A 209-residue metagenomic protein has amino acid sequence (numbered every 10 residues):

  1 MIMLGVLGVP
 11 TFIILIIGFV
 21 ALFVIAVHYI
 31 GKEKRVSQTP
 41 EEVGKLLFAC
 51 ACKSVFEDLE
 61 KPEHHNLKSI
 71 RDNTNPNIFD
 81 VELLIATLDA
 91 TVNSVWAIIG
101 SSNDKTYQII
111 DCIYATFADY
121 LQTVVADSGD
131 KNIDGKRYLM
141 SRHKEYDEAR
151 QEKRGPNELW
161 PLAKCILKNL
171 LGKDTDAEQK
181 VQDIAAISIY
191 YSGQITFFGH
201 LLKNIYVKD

Functional and structural regions predicted by a protein language model:
M1-I16: Feature marks short, highly hydrophobic, charge-poor N-terminal signal-anchor/signal peptide-like helices that anchor
V20-E42: Transmembrane-cytosolic junction motif
R35-V43, L47, R71-D80: Non-transmembrane, amphipathic alpha-helical segments
E41, K45-A49, K53-S54, D58-L59 (+1 more regions): Polybasic, proline/glycine-rich intrinsically disordered low-complexity segments
E57-K105: N-terminal interaction modules that seed assembly of large macromolecular complexes
A90-G100, L170, D174, L201-I205: Generic structural signal for hydrophobic core residues of well-folded globular domains
I187-D209: Glycine-rich, aromatic-bearing surface loops/beta-hairpins
